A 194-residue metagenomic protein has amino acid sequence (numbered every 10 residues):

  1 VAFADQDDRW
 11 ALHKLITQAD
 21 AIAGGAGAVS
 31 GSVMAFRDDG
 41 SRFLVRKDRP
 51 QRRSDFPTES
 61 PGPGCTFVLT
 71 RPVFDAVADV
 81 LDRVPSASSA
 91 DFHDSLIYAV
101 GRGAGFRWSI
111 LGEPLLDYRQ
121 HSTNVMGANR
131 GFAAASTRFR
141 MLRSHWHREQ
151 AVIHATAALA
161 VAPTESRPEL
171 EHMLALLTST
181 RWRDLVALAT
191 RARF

Functional and structural regions predicted by a protein language model:
V1-G131: Nucleotide-sugar donor-binding/catalytic module of glycosyltransferases that assemble extracellular/cell-envelope
R83-S86, A90-D91, W108, P114 (+1 more regions): C-terminal subregions of glycosyltransferases and related glycan-biosynthesis enzymes
